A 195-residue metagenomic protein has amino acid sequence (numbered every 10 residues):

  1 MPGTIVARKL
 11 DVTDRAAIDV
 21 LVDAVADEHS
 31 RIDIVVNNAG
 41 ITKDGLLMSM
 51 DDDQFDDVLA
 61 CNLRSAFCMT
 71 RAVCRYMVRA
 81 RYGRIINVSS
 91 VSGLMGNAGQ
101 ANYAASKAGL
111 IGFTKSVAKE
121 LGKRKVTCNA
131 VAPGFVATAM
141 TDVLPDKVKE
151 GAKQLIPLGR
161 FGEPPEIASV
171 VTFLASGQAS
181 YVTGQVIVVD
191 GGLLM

Functional and structural regions predicted by a protein language model:
K9-V20, D52, P165: The beta1-alpha1 cofactor-binding region of Rossmann-like NAD(H)/NADP(H)-dependent oxidoreductases
L46-L47, D51-L59, T141, A152: Substrate-binding pocket helix/loop in short-chain dehydrogenase/reductase
T70, S106, T114: Active-site helix of classical SDR
R75, K119-K123, S180: Alpha-helical segment proximal to the catalytic Tyr-Lys
S90: Residue(s) in the substrate-gating loop at a strand-loop-helix junction that position the organic substrate next
G122, T127, E163, V182-G184: Short, small/polar-rich loop/turn modules that mediate ligand/substrate recognition or access, typified
I156-I167, Q178: A conserved structural motif in NAD(P)-dependent oxidoreductases
